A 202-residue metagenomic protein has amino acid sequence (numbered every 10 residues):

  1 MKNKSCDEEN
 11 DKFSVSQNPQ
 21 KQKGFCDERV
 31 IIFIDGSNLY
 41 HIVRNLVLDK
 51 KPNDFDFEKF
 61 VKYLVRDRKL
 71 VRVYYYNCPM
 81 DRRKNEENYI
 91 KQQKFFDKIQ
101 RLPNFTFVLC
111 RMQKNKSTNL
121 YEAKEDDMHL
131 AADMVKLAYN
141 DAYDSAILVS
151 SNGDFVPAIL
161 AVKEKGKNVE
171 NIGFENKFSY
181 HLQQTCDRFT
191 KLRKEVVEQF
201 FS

Functional and structural regions predicted by a protein language model:
K2-E122, N168: Domain-level signal for Mg2+-assisted phosphodiester chemistry and nucleotide/NA-binding surfaces in nucleic-acid
D97-S202: Nuclease catalytic cores that cleave nucleic-acid phosphodiester bonds, predominantly acidic two-metal-ion
